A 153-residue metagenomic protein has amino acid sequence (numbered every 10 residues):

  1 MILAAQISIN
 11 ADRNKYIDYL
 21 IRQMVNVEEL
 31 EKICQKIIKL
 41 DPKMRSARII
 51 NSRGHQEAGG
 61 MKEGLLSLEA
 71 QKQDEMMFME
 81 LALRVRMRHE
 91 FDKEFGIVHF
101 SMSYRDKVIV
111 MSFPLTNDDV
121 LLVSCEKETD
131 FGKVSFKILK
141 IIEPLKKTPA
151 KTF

Functional and structural regions predicted by a protein language model:
I2-F153: Non-catalytic interaction/Regulatory regions outside core domains
